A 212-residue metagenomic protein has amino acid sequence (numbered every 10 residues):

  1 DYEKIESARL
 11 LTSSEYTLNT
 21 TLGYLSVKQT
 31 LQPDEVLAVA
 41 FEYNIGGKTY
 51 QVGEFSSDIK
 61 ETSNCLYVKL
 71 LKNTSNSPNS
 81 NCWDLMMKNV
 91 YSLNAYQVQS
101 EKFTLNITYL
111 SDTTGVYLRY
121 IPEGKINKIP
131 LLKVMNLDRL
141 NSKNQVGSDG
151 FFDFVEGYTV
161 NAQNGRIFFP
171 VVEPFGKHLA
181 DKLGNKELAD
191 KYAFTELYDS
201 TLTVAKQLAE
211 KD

Functional and structural regions predicted by a protein language model:
D1-D212: Surface-exposed, low-hydrophobicity segments enriched in Gly/Pro/acidic/Ser residues that characterize the mature
